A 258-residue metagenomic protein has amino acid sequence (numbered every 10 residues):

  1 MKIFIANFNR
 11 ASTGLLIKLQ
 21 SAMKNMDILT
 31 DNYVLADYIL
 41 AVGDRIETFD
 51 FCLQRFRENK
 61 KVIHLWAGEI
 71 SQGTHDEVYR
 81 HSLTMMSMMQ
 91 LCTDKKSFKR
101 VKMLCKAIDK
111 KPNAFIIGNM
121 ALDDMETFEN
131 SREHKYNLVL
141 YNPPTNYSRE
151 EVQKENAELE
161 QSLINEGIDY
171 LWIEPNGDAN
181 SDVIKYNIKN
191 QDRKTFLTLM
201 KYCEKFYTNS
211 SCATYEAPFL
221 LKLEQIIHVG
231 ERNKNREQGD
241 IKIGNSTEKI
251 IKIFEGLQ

Functional and structural regions predicted by a protein language model:
F4-K110: Active-site and donor-binding regions of nucleotide-sugar-utilizing enzymes
S21-T30, N130-E204: Donor-nucleotide binding loops and adjacent catalytic segments primarily of GT-B fold Leloir glycosyltransferases
L40-V42, F49-R55, H64-A67, Q90 (+1 more regions): A donor-sugar binding/catalytic signature common to diverse glycosyltransferases and related nucleotide-sugar
V42, C92-D94, I117, I173 (+1 more regions): Replace "coordinates the UDP/GDP/TDP-sugar" with "coordinates nucleotide-activated sugar donors
E58-K61, K110-P112, I168, K222-E224: A short helix->loop->beta-strand "cap" motif at the edges of active sites that frequently abuts
E69-T74, F98-K99, L122-D123, Y170 (+2 more regions): Short gly/pro/ser/thr-enriched loop/turn and capping motifs at secondary-structure boundaries
L83-Q153: A nucleotide-sugar donor-handling region in carbohydrate enzymes
Q238-Q258: C-terminal amphipathic helix plus adjacent low-complexity, charged tail appended to glycosyltransferase catalytic
